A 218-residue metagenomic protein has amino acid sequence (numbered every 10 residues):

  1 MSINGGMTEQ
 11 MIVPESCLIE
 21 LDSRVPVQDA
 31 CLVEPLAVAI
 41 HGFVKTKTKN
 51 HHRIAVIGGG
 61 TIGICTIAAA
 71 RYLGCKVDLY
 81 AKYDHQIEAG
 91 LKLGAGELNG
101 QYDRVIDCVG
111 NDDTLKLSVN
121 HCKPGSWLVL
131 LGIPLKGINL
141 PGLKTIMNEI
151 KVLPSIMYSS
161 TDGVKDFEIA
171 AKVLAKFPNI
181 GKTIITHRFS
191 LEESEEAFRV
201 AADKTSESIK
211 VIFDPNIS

Functional and structural regions predicted by a protein language model:
M1-L18: Glycine-rich phosphate/adenylate-binding loop and adjacent beta-alpha elements of nucleotide- or dinucleotide-binding
T8, L18, A39, Y102 (+3 more regions): A general structural signal for well-ordered alpha-helical segments in protein cores
Q10, C31, A55, G59 (+5 more regions): Glycine- and other small-residue-rich loops at beta-strand/loop junctions that grip anionic moieties
C17-V27, G100, K151: Glycine/charged-rich beta-loop-alpha catalytic/anionic-binding loops adjacent to active sites
P26-N99: Mid-domain Rossmann-like dinucleotide-binding core that forms the NAD(H)/NADP(H) cofactor-binding site
T46, R53, I87-K151: Glycine-rich cofactor phosphate-binding loops and adjacent beta1-alpha1 units of small-molecule cofactor enzyme domains
V56, Y72, V129, I133-K136 (+2 more regions): C-terminal capping/lid region of NAD(P)-dependent oxidoreductase domains
I138-T186, E195-E196: C-terminal substrate-binding/catalytic core of Rossmann-like NAD(P)-dependent dehydrogenases/reductases
